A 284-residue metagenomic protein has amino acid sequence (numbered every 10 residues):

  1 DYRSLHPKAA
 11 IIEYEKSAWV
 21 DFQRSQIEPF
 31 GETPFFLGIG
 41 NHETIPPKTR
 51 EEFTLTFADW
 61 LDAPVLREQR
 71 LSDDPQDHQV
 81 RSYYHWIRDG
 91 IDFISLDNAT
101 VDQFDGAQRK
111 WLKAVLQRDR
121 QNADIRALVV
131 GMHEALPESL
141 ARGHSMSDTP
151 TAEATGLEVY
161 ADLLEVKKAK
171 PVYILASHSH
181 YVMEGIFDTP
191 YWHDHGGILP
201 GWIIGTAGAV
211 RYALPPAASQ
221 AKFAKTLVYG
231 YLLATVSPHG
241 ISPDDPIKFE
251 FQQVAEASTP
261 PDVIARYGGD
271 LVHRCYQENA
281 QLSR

Functional and structural regions predicted by a protein language model:
D1: Acidic/histidine-rich, surface-exposed loop or edge segments in extracytoplasmic proteins
S4-D124, S145-K167, P171-Y173, S179-K225 (+1 more regions): Extended active-site neighborhood of metal-dependent phosphoesterases/phosphodiesterases
Q103-D105, S139, V210, P243 (+1 more regions): Intrinsically disordered, low-complexity acidic/polar segments
D119-A141: Short acidic, glycine-rich surface-loop motifs adjacent to enzyme active sites
M132-E134, H178, I203-G205, F251-Q253: Active-site proximal loops enriched in glycine and acidic residues that flank catalytic Cys/His/Asp and coordinate
E134-S147, L282-R284: A short, charged
Q220-R284: A short C-terminal boundary segment appended to hydrolase-like catalytic domains
